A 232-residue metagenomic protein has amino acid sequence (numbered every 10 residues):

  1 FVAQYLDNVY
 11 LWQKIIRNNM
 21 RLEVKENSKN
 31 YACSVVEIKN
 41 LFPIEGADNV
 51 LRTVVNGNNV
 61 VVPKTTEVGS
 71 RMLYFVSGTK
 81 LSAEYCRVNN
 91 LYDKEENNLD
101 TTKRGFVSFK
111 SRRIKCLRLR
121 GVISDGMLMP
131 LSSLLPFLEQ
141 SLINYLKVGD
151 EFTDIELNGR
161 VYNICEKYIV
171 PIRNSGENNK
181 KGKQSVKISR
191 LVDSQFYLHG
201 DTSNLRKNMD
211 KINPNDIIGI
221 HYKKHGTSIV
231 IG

Functional and structural regions predicted by a protein language model:
F1-A3, M20: Accessible peptide chain termini
A3-K14: Short, positively charged and aromatic/hydrophobic N-terminal segments
N19-D216: Long, basic N-terminal domains or extensions that often function in RNA/ssDNA interaction or organelle/cellular
D216-K224: Two-metal-ion RNase H-like nuclease active-site motif
S228-G232: Short beta-strand scaffold segments in enzyme catalytic cores
